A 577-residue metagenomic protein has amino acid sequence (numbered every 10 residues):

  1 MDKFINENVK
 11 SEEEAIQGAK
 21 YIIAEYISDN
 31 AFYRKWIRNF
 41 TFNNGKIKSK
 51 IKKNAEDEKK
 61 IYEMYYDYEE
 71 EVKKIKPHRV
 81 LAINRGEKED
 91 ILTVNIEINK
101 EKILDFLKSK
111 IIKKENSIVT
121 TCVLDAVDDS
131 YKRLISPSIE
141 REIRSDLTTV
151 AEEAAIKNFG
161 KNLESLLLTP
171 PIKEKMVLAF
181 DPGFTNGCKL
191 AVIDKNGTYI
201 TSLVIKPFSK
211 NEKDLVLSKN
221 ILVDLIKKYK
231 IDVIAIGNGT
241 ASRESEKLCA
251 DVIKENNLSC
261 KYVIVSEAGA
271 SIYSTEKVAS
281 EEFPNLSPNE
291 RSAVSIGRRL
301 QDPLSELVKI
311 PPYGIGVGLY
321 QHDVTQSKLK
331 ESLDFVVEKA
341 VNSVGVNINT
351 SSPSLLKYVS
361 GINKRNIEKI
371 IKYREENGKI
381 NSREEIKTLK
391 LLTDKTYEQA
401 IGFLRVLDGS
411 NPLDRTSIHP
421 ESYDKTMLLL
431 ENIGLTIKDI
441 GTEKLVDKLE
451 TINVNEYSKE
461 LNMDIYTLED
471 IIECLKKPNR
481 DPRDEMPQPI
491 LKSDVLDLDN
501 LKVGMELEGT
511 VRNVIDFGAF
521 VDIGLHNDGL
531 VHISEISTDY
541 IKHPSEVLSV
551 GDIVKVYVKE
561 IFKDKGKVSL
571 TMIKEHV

Functional and structural regions predicted by a protein language model:
M1-A179, G183-N285, A293: Duplex nucleic acid-engaging cores and interfaces of nucleic-acid transaction enzymes
A15, A19, V123, V127 (+31 more regions): Helical mechanochemical/support elements of P-loop NTPase systems and associated helical scaffolds
I23, I27-R34, I98, I135-S138 (+24 more regions): Conserved NTP-handling cores and scaffolds of large molecular machines
F40-G45, F180-F184, T240-A241, V265-I272 (+5 more regions): A glycine-rich phosphate-binding loop feature that marks nucleotide/adenosyl-phosphate handling sites
A82-G86, L167-P171, V177-F184, L190-V192 (+13 more regions): Replace "in large, NTP-powered and nucleic-acid-processing enzymes" with "in large, NTP-powered factors and other
K88-N99, K110, K114-I135, R298-L329 (+2 more regions): Structured, non-catalytic alpha/beta "coupling" segments that mediate domain-domain communication and provide generic
E281-K379, D394, E398-M427, Y466-P489 (+3 more regions): Long, highly charged, low-complexity intrinsically disordered interaction regions that mediate electrostatic DNA/RNA
L404, G409-S410, D414-V577: Single-stranded RNA-binding regions, centering on S1/OB-family and related RNA-binding modules
